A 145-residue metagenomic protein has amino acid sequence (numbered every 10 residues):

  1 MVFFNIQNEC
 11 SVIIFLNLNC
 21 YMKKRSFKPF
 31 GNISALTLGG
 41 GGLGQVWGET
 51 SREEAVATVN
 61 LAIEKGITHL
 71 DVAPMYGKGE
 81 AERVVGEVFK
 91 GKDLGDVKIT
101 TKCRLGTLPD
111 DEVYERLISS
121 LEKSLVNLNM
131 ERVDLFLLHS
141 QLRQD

Functional and structural regions predicted by a protein language model:
C10: Cationic, low-complexity basic patches in intrinsically disordered or flexible, solvent-exposed regions
N17-V97: N-terminal binding-site loop/beta-alpha segment at the start of enzyme catalytic domains that lines or forms
A35, T100-T101, L135-F136: Non-cysteine beta-strand/loop elements that form the S-adenosyl-L-methionine
G41-L43, A73-M75, K102-G106, L138-Q141: Active-site beta-loop-alpha junctions enriched in small/polar residues
G42-R52, C103-E115: Active-site mouth loops of central-metabolism enzymes
L108-D145: Glycine/proline-rich, positively charged, aromatic-decorated active-site loop/lid region on the catalytic face
